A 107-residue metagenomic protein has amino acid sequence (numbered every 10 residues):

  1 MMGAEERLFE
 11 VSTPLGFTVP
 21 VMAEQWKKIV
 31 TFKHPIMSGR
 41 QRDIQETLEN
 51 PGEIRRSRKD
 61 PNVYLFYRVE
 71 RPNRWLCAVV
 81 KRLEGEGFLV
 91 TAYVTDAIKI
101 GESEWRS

Functional and structural regions predicted by a protein language model:
M1-S107: Ribonuclease/tRNase effector modules and their secretory precursors
